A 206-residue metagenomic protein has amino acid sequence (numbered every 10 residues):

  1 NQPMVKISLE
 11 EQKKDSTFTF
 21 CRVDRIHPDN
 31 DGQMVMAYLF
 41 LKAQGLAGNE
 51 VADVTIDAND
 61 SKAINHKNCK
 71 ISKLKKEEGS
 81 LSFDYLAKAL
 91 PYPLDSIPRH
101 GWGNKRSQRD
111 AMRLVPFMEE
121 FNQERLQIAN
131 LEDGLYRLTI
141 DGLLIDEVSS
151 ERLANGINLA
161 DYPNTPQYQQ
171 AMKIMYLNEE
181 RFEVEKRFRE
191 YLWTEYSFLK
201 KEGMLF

Functional and structural regions predicted by a protein language model:
N1-P3, M36: Active-site-proximal beta-strand/loop segments in catalytic clefts of secreted hydrolases
P3-K14: Flexible glycine/proline-rich, aromatic-decorated loop/lid segments
K13-F206: Conserved catalytic region of serine esterases and O-acyltransferases that act on ester linkages in lipids
